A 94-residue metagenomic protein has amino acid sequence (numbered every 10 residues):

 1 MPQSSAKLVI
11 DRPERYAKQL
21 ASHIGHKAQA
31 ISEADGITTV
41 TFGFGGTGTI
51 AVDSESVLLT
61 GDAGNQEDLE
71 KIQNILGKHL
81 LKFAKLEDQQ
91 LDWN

Functional and structural regions predicted by a protein language model:
M1-Y16: Terminal, regulation- and interaction-focused segments at domain boundaries
Q3, D35-T39, S54-L58: A generic structural signal for beta-strand entry/edge sites
V9-R12, S32, T49-A51, K78-L81: Charged, terminal alpha-helix-loop-beta segments that serve as non-catalytic nucleic-acid engagement and/or assembly
I10-R12, F44, N65: Non-catalytic surface loops within mature trypsin-like serine protease
P13-G25: Amphipathic alpha-helical segments
H26-T47: Ser/Thr-rich, low-complexity intrinsically disordered terminal regions
F44, G48-A63: Beta-strand/loop substructures that line and gate deep hydrophobic ligand-binding cavities in soluble
T60-N94: C-terminal structural segments of small proteins and small subunits
